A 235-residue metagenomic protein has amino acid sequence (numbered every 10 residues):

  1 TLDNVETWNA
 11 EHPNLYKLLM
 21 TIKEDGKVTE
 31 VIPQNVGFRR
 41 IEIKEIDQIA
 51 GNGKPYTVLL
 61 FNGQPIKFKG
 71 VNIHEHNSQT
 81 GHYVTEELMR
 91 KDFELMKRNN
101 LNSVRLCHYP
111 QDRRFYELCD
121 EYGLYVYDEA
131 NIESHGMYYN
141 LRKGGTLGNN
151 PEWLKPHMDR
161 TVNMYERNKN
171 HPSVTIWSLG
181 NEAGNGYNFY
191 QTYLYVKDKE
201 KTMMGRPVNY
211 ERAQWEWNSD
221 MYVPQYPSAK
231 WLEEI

Functional and structural regions predicted by a protein language model:
T1-R113, L118, Y122-G123, R160 (+3 more regions): Secreted/periplasmic carbohydrate-active enzymes, especially glycoside hydrolases
F93-M96, S103-I235: Substrate-binding/catalytic cleft of secreted carbohydrate-active enzymes, primarily glycoside hydrolases
